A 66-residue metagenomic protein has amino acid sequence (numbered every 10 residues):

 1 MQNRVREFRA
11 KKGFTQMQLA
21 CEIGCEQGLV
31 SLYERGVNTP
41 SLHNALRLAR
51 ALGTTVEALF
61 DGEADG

Functional and structural regions predicted by a protein language model:
M1-K11: A short, Lys/Arg-rich alpha-helix, primarily the initiator
N3, L32-Y33: Short, contiguous strand/loop micro-motifs
R6, M17, L46: Residues within the helices of the helix-turn-helix
R9, A20, A49: The alpha-helix within a helix-turn-helix
K11-G13, L32, R50, F60-G66: Short, charged recognition helix plus adjacent turn of helix-turn-helix-like nucleic-acid-binding domains
F14-L32: Short alpha-helical DNA-recognition segment
G24, H43-A58: DNA major-groove recognition helix of helix-turn-helix/homeodomain DNA-binding modules
V37-R47, G66: Short, basic-rich loop-to-helix N-cap that marks the start of a DNA-contacting helix
